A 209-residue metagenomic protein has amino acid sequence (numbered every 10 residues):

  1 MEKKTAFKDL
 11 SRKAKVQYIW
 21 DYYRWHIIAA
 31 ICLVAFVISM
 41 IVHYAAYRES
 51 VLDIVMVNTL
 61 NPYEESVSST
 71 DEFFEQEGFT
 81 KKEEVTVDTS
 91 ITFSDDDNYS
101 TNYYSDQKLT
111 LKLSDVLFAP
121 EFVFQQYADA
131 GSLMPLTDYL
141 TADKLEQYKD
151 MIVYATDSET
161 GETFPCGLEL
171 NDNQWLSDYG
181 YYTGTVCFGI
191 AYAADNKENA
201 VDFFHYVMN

Functional and structural regions predicted by a protein language model:
M1-Y18: N-terminal Lys/Arg-rich, disordered targeting/topogenic segments
Y22-H43: Hydrophobic membrane-insertion alpha-helices, especially the h-region of bacterial N-terminal signal peptides
Y47-T59: Alpha-helical transmembrane signal-anchor/signal-peptide segments
N61-V123: Extracytoplasmic/periplasmic/luminal assembly and interaction segments in envelope/secretory/respiratory proteins
T101-E159: Extracytoplasmic "Venus flytrap"/periplasmic binding protein-like
E169-G180: Non-catalytic, usually N-terminal nucleic-acid engagement modules in DNA/RNA processing proteins
Y181-D195: A bilobed periplasmic-binding-protein/Venus flytrap-type ligand-binding module shared by bacterial periplasmic
D195-Y206: Short amphipathic alpha-helical coupling segments at ligand-binding clamshell hinges and other catalytic/signaling
